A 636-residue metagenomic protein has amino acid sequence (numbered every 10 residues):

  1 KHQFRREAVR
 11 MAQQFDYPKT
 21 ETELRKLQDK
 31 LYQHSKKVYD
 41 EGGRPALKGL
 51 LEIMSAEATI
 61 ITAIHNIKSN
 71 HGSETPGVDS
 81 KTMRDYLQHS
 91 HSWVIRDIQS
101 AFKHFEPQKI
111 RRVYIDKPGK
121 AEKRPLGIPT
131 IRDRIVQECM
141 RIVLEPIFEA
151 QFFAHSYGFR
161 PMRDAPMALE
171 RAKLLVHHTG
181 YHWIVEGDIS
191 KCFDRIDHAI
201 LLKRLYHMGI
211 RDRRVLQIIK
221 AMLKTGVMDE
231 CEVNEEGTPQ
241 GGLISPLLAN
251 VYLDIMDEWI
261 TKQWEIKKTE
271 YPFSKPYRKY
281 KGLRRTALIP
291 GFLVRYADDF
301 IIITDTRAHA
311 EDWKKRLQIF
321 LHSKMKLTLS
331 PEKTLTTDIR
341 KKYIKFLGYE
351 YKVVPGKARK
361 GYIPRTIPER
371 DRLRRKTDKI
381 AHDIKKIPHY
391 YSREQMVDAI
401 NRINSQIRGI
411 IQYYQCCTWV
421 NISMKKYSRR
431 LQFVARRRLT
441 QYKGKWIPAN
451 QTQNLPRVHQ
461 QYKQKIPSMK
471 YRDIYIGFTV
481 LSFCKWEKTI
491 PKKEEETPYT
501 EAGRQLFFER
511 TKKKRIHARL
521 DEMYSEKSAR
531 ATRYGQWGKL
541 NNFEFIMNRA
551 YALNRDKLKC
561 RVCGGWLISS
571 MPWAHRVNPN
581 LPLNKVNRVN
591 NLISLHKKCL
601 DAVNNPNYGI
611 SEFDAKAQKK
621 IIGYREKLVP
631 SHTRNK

Functional and structural regions predicted by a protein language model:
K1-K19, E23-K30, H34-K36, R307 (+3 more regions): Active-site and adjacent loop segments of nucleotide-processing enzymes that use two-metal-ion phosphate chemistry
K1-S92: Non-catalytic, polymerase-adjacent accessory regions of viral genome-replication enzymes
I67, D97-A121, I131, I135-V143 (+2 more regions): Reverse-transcriptase-like RNA-dependent polymerase core
D85-Y86, T130, I302-T306: Short beta-strand-to-loop capping motifs
V94, K109, A154-H155, R160-R163 (+3 more regions): Conserved polymerase palm-domain catalytic core
L126-R141, E149-F152, S156, A165-P166 (+2 more regions): Duplex nucleic acid-engaging cores and interfaces of nucleic-acid transaction enzymes
D188, G564-K597, N607-Y608: Histidine-centered nuclease catalytic patch
L567, L583-N590, D601-K636: Polybasic, low-complexity binding patches
